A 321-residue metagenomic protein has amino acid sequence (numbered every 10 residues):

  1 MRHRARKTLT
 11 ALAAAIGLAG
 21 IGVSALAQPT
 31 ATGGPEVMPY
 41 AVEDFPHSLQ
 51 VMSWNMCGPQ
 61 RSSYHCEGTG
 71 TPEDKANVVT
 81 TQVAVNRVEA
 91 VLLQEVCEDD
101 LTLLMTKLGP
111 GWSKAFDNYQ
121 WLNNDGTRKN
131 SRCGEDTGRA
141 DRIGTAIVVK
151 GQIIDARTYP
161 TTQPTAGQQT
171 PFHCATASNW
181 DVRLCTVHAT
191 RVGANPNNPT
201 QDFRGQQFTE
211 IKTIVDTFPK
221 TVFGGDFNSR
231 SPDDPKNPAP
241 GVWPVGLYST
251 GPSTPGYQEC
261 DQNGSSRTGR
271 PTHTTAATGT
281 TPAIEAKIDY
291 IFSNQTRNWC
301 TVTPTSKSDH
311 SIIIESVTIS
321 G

Functional and structural regions predicted by a protein language model:
R2-A13, A19-L108, W121-N124, G321: N-terminal, active-site-proximal structural segment of metallo-dependent hydrolase catalytic domains
G34, A41-E43, V96-D181, A189 (+1 more regions): Structured beta-strand-rich core segments of catalytic domains in phosphoester-bond hydrolases
G34-E36, Y40, V215-V222, S229-G321: Metal-dependent phosphoester-hydrolase catalytic domains
P46-H65, R157-Y159, C174, D181-R191: Active-site-proximal beta-strand elements of phosphoester/diester hydrolases
Q50-M56, V79-M105, V148, A175 (+4 more regions): Active-site beta-strand/loop signature of hydrolases that rely on acidic residues for catalysis
M56-G58, H65-E67, E98, R132-G134 (+2 more regions): Sequence contexts marking disulfide-bonded cysteines in secreted/extracellular proteins
G70-V78, V96, A140, P164-T170 (+3 more regions): Soluble or luminal CAZymes and related metallo-dependent hydrolases
A189-E210, S231-S249: Active-site-proximal segments of metal-dependent phosphoesterases and phosphodiesterases across multiple
